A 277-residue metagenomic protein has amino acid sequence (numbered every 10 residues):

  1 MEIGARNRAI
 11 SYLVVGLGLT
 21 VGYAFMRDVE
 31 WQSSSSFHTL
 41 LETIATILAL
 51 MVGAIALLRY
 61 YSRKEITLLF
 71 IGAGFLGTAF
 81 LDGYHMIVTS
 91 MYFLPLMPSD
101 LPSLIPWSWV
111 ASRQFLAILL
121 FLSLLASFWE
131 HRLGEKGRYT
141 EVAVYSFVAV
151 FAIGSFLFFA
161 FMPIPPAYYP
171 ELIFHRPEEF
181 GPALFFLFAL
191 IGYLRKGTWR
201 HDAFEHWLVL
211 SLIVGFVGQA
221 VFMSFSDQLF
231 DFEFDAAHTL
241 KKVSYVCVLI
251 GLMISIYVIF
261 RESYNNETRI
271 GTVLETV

Functional and structural regions predicted by a protein language model:
I3, V29, A45, F159-E267: Interfacial "cap-and-anchor" motif at the non-cytosolic start of specific transmembrane alpha-helices
I3-Y23: Generic protein-terminus/edge-of-domain signal
R6-L13, Q32-W129, F232-V248: Individual alpha-helical transmembrane segments in multi-pass integral membrane proteins
N7-I10, T39-I44, L57-L81, G134-S155 (+1 more regions): Alpha-helical transmembrane segments of multi-pass integral membrane proteins
L17-Q32, G154-P165: Membrane-embedded alpha-helical segments in integral membrane proteins
Y60-K64, L96-M97, F128-E135, T198 (+1 more regions): Membrane-interfacial segments
T89-L104, S108-A111, I118-T140, A149-E178: Membrane-proximal helix-loop-helix units in multi-pass membrane proteins
T268-V277: PAS/LOV and related PAS-like sensory modules
